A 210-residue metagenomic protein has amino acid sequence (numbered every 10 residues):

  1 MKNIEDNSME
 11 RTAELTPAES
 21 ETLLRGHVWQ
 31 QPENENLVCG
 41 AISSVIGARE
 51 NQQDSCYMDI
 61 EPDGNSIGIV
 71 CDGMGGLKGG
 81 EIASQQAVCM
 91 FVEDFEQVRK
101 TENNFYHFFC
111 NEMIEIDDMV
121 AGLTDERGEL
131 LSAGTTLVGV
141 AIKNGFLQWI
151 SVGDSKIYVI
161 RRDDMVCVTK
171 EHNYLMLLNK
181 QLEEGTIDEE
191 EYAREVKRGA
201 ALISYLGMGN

Functional and structural regions predicted by a protein language model:
M1-N210: PP2C/PPM-type serine/threonine phosphatase catalytic domain
